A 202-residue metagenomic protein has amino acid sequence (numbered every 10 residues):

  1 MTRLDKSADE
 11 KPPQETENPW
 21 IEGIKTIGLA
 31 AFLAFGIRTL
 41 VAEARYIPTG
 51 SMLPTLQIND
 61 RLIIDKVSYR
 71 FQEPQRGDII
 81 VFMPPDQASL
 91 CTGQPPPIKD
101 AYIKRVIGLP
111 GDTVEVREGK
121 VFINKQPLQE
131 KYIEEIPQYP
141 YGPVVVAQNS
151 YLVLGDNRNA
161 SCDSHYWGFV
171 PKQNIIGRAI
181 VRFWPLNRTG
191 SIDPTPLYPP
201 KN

Functional and structural regions predicted by a protein language model:
M1-N202: Extended hydrophobic leader/signal-anchor segments used for secretion and membrane insertion
